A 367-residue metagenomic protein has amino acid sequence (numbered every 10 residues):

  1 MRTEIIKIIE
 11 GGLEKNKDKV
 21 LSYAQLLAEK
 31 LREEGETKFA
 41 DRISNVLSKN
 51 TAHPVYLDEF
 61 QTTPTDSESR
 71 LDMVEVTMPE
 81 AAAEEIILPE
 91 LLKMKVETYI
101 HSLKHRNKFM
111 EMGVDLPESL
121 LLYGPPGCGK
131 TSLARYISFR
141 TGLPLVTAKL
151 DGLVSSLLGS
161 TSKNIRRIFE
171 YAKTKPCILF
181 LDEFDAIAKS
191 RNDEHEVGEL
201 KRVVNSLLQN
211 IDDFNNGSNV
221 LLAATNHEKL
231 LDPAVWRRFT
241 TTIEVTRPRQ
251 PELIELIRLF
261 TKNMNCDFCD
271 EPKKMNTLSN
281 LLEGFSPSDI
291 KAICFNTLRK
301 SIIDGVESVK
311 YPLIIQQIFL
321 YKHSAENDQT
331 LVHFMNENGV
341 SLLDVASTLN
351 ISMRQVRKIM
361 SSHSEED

Functional and structural regions predicted by a protein language model:
M1-H101, S341-D367: AAA+ P-loop ATPase mechanoenzymes
M1-I5, V20-Y23, P79, V146-K149 (+4 more regions): N-terminal alpha-helical segment
E4-G11, S102, I293-K300, D304 (+1 more regions): Solvent-exposed, amphipathic alpha-helical segments
F39-S44, S301-A325: Conserved C-terminal helix/linker of AAA+ ATPases
I87, L91-K95, H101-D270, S279: Walker A/P-loop NTP-binding motif of AAA+ ATPase domains
R249-S308: Conserved C-terminal "switch" segment of AAA+ ATPases
H323-V340, S361-H363: Short, amphipathic alpha-helical "recognition" segments used to contact nucleic acids or chromatin
